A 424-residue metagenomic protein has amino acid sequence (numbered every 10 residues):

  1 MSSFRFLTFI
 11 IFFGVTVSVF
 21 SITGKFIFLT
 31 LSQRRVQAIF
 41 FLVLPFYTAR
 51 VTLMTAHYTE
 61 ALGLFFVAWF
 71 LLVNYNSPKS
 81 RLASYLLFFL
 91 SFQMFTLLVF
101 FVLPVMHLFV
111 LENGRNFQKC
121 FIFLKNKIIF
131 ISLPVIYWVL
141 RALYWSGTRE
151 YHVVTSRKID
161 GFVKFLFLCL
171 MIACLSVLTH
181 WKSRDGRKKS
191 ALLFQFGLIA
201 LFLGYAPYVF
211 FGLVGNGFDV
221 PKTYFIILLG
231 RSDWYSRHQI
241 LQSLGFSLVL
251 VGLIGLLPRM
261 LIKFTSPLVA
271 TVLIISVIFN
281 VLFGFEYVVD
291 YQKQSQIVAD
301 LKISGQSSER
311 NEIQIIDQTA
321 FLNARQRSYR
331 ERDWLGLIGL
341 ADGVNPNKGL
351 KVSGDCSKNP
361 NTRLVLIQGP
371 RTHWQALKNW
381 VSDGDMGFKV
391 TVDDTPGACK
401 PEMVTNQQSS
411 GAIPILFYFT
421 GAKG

Functional and structural regions predicted by a protein language model:
M1-S32, K119-F123, T148-V153, G186-K189 (+2 more regions): Intrinsically disordered, polar/acidic, low-complexity terminal segments
F20-F46, L62-G63, I262-S266: Transmembrane-helix signature of polytopic, membrane-embedded enzymes that assemble or transfer cell-envelope glycans
Y47-F66, L241-Q242: Multi-pass, polyprenyl lipid-linked donor-dependent membrane glycosyltransferases
F65-L82: Membrane-interface transmembrane helices that cradle and orient dolichyl/undecaprenyl
S80-T96: Membrane-interface alpha helices of multi-pass inner-membrane proteins
F100-P134: Perimembrane helix-loop-helix junctions
I131, V135, R187-I227, P267-S276: Transmembrane alpha-helix segments characteristic of polytopic inner-membrane glycan-assembly/cell-envelope
F218-L257: Hydrophobic/aromatic-rich transmembrane helices and adjacent perimembrane loops
